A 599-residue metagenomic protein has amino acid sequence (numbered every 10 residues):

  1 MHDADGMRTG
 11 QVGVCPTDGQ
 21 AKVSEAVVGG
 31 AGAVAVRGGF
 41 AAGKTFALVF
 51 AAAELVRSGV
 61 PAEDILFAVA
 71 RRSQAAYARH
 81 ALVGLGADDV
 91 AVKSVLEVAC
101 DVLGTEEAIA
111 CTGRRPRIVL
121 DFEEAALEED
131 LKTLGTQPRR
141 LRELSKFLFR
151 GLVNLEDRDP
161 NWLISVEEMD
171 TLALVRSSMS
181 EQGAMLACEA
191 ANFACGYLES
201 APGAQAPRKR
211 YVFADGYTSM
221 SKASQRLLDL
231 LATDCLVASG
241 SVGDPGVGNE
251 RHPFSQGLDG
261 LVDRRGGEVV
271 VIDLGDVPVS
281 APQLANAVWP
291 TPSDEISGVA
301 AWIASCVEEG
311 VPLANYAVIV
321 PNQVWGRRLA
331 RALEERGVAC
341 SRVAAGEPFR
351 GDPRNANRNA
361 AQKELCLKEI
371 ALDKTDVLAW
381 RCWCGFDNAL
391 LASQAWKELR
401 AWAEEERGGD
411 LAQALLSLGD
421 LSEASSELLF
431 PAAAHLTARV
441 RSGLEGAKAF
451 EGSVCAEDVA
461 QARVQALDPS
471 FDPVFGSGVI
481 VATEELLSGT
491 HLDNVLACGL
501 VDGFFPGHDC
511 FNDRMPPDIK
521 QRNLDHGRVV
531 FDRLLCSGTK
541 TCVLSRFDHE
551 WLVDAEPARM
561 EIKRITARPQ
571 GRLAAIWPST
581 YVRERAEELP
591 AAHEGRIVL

Functional and structural regions predicted by a protein language model:
H2-A42, F46-A47, D64, A110-G113 (+3 more regions): Accessory N-terminal region flanking or inserted into the helicase ATPase core in nucleic-acid motor proteins
H2-H80, G84, T218-K374, G478-G499: Conserved motor-region signature of P-loop NTPase helicases/translocases
A33-A35, V102-R114, N357-C366, R559 (+1 more regions): Short, surface-exposed amphipathic charged segments that create phosphate/polyanion-binding patches used for binding
G39, A62-F147, A173-L174, S178 (+2 more regions): Conserved P-loop NTPase-based nucleic-acid remodeling module centered on helicase motor cores
V60-D64, L85-V90, T105-V119, E129-R139 (+11 more regions): Short, polar/flexible loop-turn hinges at active-site or ligand-entry regions and domain interfaces
V90, E97-V98, E309-R439, W577: ATPase/helicase motor core of nucleic-acid motors
A91-L103, Y211-S219, S239, V459-F511 (+3 more regions): Conserved helicase core region in the C-terminal RecA-like lobe
V501-V598: C-terminal accessory regions
